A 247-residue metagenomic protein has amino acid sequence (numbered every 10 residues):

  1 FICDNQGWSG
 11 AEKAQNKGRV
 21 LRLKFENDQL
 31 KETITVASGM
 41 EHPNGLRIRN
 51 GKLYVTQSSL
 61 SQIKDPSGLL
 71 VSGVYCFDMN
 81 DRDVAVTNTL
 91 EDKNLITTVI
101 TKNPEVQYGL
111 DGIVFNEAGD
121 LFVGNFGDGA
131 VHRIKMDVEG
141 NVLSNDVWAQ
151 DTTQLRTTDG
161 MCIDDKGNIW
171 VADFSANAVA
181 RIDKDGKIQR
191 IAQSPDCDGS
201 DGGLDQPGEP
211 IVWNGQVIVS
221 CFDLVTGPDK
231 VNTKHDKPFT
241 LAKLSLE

Functional and structural regions predicted by a protein language model:
F1-A14, V55-P66, L121-D128, I169-F174 (+1 more regions): Conserved beta-strand positions in repeat-built beta-propeller and related beta-rich domains
F1-W8, K17, E32-T33, A37-S61 (+5 more regions): Beta-rich, blade/repeat-based domains predominating in secreted/periplasmic proteins but also intracellular
Q15-E26, L69-N80, T233-E247: Beta-propeller blade signature
V20-R22, L53, V74-C76, L121 (+3 more regions): Hydrophobic beta-strand positions in blades of beta-propellers and related beta-sheet-rich domains
L23-D28, F77-T87, I134-N141, K184-G186 (+1 more regions): Short loop/turn segments immediately following beta-strands, especially the blade-tip and inter-blade linker loops
K31-S38, V84-I100, V142-Q150, I188-P195: Beta-propeller fold detector
E139-D205: Glycine/small-residue-rich hydrophobic helix-like segments
Q206-E247: Blade-level signature of beta-propeller repeat domains, shared across WD40, Kelch, NHL, RCC1 and BNR/Asp-box propellers
